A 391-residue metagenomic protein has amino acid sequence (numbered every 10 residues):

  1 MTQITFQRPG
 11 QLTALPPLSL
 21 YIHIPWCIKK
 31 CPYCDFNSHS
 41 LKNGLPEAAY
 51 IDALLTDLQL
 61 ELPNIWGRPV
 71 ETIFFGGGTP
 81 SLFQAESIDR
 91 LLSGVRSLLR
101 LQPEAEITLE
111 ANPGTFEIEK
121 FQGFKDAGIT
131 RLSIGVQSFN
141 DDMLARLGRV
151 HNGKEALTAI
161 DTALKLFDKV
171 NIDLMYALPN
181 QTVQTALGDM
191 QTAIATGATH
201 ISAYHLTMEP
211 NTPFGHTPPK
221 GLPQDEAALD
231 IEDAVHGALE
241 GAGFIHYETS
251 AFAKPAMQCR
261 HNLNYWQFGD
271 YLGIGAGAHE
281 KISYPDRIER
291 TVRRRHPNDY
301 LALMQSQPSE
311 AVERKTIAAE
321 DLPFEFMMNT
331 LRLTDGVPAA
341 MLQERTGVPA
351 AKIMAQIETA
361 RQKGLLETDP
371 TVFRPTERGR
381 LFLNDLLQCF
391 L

Functional and structural regions predicted by a protein language model:
M1-Q11: A short, compositionally biased domain-edge/stem linker segment
G10-S19, F36-N64, R68-V348: C-terminal scaffold of the Radical SAM
L20-I24: Short active-site neighborhood of thiol/selenol oxidoreductases, capturing the structured segment around
P25-S38: Local cysteine-cluster metal-coordination motifs and their immediate loop/turn environment, predominantly Fe-S cluster
G347-T359: Short amphipathic alpha-helical interaction segments
Q362-T371: A short, conserved structural fragment
V372-T376: Minor-groove-contacting beta-hairpin "wing" of winged helix-turn-helix DNA-binding domains
R378-L391: Short, amphipathic alpha-helical interaction segments positioned at domain boundaries
